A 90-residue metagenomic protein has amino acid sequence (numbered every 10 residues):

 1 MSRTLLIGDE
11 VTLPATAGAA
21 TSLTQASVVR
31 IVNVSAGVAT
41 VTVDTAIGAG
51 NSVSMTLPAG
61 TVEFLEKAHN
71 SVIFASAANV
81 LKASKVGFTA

Functional and structural regions predicted by a protein language model:
M1-A90: Surface-exposed, low-hydrophobicity beta-strand/loop segments enriched in small/polar/acidic residues
